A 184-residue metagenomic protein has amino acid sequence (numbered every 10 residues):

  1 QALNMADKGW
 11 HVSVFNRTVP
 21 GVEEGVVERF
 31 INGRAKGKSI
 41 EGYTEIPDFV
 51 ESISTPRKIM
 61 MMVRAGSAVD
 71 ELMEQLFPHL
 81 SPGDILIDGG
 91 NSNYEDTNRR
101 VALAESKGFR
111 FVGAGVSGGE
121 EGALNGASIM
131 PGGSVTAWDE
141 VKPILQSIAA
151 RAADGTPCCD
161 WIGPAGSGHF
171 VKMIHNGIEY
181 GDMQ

Functional and structural regions predicted by a protein language model:
Q1-T44, D48-E51, T55-R57, H79-G83 (+2 more regions): NAD(P)+-binding Rossmann beta1-loop-alpha1 motif at the extreme N-terminus of oxidoreductases
F15-R17, M62, A114: The conserved SAM/SAH-binding core of class I Rossmann-like methyltransferase domains, concentrating on the hydrophobic
E24-E28, T44-P47, S67, T136-D139 (+1 more regions): Generic alpha-helical secondary structure signal
I31, I40, I46, I53 (+8 more regions): Weak global preference for isoleucine
E45-V112: Rossmann-fold NAD(P) dinucleotide-binding segment
V69-E74, N93-Q184: Rossmann-fold dinucleotide-binding core
